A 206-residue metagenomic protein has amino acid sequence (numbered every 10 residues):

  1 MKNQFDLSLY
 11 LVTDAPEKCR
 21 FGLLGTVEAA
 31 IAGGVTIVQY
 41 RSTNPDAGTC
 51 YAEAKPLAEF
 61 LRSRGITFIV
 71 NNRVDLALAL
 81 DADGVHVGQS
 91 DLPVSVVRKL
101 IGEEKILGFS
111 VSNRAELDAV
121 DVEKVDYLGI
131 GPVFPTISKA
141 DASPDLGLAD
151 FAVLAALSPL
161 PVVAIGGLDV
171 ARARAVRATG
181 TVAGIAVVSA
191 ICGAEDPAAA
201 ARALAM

Functional and structural regions predicted by a protein language model:
M1-L92, K99-Y127, S143-A149, V153 (+3 more regions): Conserved N-terminal beta1-alpha1 strand-loop-helix module at the mouth
G131-F134, S158-L160: Hydrophobic alpha-helix-in-membranes signature
P135-A140: Glycine/threonine-rich flexible loop motifs
